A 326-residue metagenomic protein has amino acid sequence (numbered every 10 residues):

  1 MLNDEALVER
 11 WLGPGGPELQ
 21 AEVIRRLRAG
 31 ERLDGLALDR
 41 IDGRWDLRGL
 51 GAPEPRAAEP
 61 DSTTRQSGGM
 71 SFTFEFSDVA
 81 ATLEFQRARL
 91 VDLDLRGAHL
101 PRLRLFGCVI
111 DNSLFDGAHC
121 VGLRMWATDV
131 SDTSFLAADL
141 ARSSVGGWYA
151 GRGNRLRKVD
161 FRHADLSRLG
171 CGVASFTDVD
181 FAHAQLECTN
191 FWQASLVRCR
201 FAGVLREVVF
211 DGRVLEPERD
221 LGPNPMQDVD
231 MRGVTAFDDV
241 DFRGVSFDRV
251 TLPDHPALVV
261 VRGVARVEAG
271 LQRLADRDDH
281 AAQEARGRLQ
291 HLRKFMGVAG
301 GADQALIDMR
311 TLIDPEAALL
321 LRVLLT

Functional and structural regions predicted by a protein language model:
M1-P53, G263-T326: N-terminal capping/linker segments that flank leucine-rich repeat
G13, P17-R266: Tandem repeat scaffolds
